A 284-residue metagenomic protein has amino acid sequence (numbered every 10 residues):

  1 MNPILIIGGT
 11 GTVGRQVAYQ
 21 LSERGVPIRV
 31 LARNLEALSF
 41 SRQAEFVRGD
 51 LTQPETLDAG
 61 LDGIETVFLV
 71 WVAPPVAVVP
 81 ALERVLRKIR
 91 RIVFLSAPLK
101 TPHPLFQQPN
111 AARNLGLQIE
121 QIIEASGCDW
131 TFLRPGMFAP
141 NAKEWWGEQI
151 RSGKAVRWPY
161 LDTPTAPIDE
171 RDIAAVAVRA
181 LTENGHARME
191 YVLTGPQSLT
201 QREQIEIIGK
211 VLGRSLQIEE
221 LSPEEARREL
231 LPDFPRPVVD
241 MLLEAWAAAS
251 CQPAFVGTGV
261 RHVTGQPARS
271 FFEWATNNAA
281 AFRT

Functional and structural regions predicted by a protein language model:
M1-S41, T52-E55, A59-T66, A73-V76 (+7 more regions): Oxidoreductase cofactor-interface core, primarily capturing Rossmann-like NAD(P)-dependent enzymes
G49: Cofactor-binding loops of NAD(P)H-dependent oxidoreductases, dominated by short-chain dehydrogenase/reductases
E224-T284: A hydrophobic C-terminal alpha-helical subdomain
